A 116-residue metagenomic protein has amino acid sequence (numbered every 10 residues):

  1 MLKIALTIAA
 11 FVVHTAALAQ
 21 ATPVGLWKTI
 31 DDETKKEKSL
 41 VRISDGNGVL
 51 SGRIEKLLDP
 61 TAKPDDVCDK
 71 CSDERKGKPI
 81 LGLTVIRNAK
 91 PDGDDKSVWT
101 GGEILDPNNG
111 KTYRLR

Functional and structural regions predicted by a protein language model:
M1-A10: Sec-dependent signal peptide recognition, specifically the positively charged N-region followed immediately by
H14-A16: N-terminal signal peptide c-region/cleavage motif recognized by signal peptidases
I30-D106, G110-R114: Central antiparallel beta-sheet cores of small beta-barrel/beta-sandwich binding domains
